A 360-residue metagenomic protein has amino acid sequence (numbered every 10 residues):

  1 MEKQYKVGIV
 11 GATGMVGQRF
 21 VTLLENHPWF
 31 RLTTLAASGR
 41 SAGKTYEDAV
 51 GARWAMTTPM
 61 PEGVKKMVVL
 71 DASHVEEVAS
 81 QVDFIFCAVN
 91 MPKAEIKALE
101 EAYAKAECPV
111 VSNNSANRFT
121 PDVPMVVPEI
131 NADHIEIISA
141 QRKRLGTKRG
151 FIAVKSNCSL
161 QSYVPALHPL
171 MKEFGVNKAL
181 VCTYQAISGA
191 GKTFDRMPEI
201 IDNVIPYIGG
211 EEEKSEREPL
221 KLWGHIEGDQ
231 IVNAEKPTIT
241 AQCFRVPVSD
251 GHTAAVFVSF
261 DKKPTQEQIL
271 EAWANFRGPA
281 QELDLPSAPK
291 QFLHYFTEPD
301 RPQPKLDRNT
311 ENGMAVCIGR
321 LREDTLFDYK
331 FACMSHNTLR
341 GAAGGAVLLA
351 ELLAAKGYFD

Functional and structural regions predicted by a protein language model:
M1-I200, V204-P206, P237-T238, T310 (+4 more regions): N-terminal Rossmann-like NAD(P) cofactor-binding subdomain of oxidoreductases, focused on the glycine-rich
S188-D360: Charged docking surfaces used in two-component/phosphorelay signaling
